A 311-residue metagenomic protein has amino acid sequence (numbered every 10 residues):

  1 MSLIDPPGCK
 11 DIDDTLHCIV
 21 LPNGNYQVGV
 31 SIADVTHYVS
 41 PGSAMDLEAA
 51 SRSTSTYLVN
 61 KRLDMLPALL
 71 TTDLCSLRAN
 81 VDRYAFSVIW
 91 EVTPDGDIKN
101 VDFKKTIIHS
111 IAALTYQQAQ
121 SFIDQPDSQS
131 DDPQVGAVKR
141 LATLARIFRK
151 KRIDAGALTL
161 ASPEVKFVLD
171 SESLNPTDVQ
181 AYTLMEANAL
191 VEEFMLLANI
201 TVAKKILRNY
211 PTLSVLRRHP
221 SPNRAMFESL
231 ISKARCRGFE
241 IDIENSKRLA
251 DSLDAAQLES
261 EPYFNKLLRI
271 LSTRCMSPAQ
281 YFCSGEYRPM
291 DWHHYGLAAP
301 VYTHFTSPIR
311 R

Functional and structural regions predicted by a protein language model:
M1-R311: Electropositive polyanion-binding surfaces
